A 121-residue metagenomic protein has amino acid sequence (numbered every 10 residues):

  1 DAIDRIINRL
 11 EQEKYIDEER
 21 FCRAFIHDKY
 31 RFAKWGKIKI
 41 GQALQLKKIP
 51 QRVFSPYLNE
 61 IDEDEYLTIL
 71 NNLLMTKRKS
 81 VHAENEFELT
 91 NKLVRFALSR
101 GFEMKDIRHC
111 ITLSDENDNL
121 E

Functional and structural regions predicted by a protein language model:
D1-E121: An alpha-helical, amphipathic repeat domain used for nucleic-acid recognition, typified by the mTERF helical solenoid
